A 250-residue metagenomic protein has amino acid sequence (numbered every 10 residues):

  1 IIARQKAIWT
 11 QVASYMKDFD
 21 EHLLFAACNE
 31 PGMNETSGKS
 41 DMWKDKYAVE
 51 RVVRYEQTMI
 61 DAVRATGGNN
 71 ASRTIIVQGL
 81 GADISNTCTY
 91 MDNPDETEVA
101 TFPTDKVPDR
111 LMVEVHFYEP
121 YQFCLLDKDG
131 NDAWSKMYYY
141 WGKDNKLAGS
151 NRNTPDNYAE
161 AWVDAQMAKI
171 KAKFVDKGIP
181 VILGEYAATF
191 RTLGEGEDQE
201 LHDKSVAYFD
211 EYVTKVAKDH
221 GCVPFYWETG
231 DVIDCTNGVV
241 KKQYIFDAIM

Functional and structural regions predicted by a protein language model:
I1-A3: Catalytic nucleophile-loop/oxyanion-hole region of alpha/beta-hydrolase and closely related hydrolase-like folds
K6-T10, S14-K17, G32-H220: Extracellular glycoside hydrolase catalytic/binding regions
E21-F25, S72: Secondary-structure boundary/capping residues
C28-E30: Active-site neighborhood of divalent metal-dependent phosphoester/pyrophosphate hydrolases
S205-M250: Extended, alpha-helix-rich binding/interface surfaces that flank or overlap catalytic cores and mediate recognition
